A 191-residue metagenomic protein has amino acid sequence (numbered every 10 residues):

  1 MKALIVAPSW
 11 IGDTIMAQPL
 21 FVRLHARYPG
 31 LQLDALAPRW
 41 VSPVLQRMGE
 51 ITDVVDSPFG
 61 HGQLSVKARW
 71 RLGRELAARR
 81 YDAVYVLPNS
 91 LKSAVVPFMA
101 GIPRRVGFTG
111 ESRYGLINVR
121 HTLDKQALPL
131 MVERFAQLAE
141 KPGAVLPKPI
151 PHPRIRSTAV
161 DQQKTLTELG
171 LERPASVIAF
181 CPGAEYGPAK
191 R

Functional and structural regions predicted by a protein language model:
M1-R191: Catalytic machinery of carbohydrate-active enzymes, primarily nucleotide-sugar-dependent glycosyltransferases
